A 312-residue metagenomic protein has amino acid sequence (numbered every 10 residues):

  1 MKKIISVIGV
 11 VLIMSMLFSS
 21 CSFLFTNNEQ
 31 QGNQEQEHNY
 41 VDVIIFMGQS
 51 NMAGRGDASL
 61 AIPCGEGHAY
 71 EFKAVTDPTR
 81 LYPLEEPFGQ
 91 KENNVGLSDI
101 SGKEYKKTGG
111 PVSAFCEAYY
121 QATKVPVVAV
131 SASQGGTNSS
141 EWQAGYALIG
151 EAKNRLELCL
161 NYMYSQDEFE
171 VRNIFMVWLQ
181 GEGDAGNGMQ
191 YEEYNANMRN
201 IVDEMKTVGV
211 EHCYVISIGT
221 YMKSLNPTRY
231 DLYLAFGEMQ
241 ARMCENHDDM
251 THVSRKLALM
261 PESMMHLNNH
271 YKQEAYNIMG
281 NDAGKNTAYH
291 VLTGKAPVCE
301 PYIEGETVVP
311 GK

Functional and structural regions predicted by a protein language model:
M1-I4: Positively charged n-region of N-terminal signal peptides that target proteins for export
S6-V10: Internal alpha-helical transmembrane segments of multi-pass membrane proteins, especially GPCRs
L12-L17: Hydrophobic core
F18-H38: Bacterial Sec-dependent N-terminal signal peptides
G32-K312: Cell-envelope and extracellular/periplasmic
